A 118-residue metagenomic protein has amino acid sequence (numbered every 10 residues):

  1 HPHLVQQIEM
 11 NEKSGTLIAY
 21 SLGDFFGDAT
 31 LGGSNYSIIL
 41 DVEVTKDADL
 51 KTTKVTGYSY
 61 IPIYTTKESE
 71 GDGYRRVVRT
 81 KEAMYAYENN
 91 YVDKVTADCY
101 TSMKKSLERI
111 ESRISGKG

Functional and structural regions predicted by a protein language model:
H1-P2, P62: Residues that line or immediately flank small-molecule/substrate-binding pockets and catalytic motifs
P2-I39: Conserved beta-sheet core of the metallophosphoesterase superfamily
G32-G118: A short C-terminal boundary segment appended to hydrolase-like catalytic domains
